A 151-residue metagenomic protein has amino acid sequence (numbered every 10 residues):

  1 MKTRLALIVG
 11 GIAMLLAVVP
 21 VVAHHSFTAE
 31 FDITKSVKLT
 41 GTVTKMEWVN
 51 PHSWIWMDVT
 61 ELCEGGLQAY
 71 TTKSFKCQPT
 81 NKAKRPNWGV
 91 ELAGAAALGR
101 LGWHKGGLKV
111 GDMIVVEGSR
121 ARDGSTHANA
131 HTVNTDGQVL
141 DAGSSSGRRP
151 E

Functional and structural regions predicted by a protein language model:
M1-R4: Positively charged n-region of N-terminal signal peptides that target proteins for export
V9-V18: Bacterial N-terminal signal peptides
V22-V37: Short boundary/loop segments of OB/S1/cold-shock single-stranded nucleic-acid-binding domains
K35-P51, T72-S74: Structural detector for short beta-strands of small beta-barrel domains
V49-L62: Short aromatic-glycine-enriched beta-strand elements
N81-A95: Short, basic/aromatic beta-hairpin or loop at an interaction surface
R100-V116: Short nucleic-acid-contacting surface segments enriched for D/E, G, S/T with interspersed K/R
A121-S145: OB-fold/S1-family single-stranded nucleic acid-binding modules
